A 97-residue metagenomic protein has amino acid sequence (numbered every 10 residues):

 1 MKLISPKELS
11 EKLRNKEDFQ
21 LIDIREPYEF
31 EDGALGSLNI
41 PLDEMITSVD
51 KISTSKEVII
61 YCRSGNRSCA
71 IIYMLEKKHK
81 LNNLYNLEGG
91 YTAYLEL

Functional and structural regions predicted by a protein language model:
M1-Q20, I24-E57, N66-L97: Rhodanese-like catalytic fold shared by cysteine-dependent sulfurtransferases and DSP/PTP-type phosphatases
Y61-C62: Short, surface-exposed ligand- or partner-binding patches at beta-edge/loop junctions that are enriched in aromatics
